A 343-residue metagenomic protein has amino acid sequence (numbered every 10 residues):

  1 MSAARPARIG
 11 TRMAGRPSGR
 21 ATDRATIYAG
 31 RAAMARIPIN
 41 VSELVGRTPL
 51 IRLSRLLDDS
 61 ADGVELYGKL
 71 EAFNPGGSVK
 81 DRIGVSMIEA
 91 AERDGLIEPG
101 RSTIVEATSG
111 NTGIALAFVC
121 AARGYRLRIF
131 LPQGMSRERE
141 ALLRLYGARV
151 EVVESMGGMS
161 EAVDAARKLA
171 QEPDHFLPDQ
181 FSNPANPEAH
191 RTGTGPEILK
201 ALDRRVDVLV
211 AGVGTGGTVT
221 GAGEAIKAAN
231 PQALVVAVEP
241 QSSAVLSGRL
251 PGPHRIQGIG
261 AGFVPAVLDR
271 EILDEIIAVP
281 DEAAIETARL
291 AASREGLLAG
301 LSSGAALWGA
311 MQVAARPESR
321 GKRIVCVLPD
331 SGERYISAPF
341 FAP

Functional and structural regions predicted by a protein language model:
S2-R8, R12, R16: Low-acidity, Ser/Thr- and Arg-rich intrinsically disordered low-complexity segments
I27-P343: PLP-dependent amino-acid enzyme catalytic core
